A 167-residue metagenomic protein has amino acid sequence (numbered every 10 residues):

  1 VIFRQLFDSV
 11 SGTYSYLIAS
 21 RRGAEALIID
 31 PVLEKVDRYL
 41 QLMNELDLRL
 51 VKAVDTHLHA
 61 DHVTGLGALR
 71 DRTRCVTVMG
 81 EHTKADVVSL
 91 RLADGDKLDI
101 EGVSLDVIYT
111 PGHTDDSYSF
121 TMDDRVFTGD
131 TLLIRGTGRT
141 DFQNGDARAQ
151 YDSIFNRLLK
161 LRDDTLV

Functional and structural regions predicted by a protein language model:
V1-R49, S119-T128, R135: Conserved beta-strand hairpin/beta-sheet module of binuclear metal-dependent hydrolase folds, prominently
Q5, H62, H82-K84, R91 (+4 more regions): Residue-level preference for alpha-helix termini and adjacent loops
F7-D8, T110, V167: Short beta-strand
G12, G23, L33-Y109: Active-site HxH/HxHxD metal-binding segment of metal-dependent hydrolases
I18, D30, H57, L69 (+4 more regions): Divalent metal-coordination and catalytic microenvironments
A24, S104, T114-V167: Metallo-beta-lactamase
I28, L58, R139: Generic anion/oxyanion-binding catalytic loop in active/binding sites
